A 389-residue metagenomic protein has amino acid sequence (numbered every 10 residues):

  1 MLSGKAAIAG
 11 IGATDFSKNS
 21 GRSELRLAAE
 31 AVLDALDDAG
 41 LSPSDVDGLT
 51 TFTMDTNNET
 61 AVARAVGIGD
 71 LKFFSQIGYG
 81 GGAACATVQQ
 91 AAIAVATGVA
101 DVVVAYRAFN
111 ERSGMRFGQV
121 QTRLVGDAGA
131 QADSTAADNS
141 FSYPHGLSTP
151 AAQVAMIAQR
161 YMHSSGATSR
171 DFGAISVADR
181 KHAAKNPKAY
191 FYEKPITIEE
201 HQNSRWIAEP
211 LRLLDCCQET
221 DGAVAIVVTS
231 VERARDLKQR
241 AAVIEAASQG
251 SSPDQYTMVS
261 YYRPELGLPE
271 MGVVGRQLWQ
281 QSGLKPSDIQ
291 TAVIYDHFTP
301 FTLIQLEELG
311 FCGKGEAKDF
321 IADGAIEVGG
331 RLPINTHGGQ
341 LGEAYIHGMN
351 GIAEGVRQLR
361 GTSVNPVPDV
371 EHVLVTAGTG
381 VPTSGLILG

Functional and structural regions predicted by a protein language model:
M1-G82, Q90, A94, I157 (+6 more regions): Conserved active-site "lid/cap" helical segment
M1-R22, A174, W206-P269, V273 (+7 more regions): Condensing-enzyme catalytic core mediating Claisen C-C bond formation in acyl metabolism
L2, F52-Q153, Y192-Q218, G250-S252 (+2 more regions): Conserved catalytic cysteine-centered active-site region of acyl-thioester-dependent Claisen-condensing enzymes
I8, P43-F52, F73-S75, V103-A108 (+6 more regions): Beta-strand segments within the central parallel beta-sheet cores of soluble alpha/beta enzyme folds
S20-G21, G114-Q119, A184-K188, Q255-M258 (+3 more regions): Short acidic, glycine/serine/threonine-rich loops at helix termini
T56-A65, Y256-S260, D296-K318, P382-L388: Short glycine/threonine-rich loop-to-helix capping motif typified by GTGT followed within a few residues by an Asp-Pro
Y79-F109, P150-K185, I226-E232, E343-S363: Active-site-proximal alpha-helical scaffold in enzymes
P264-T299, E308-F311, Q340-A344: Extended C-terminal subregions enriched in glycine
